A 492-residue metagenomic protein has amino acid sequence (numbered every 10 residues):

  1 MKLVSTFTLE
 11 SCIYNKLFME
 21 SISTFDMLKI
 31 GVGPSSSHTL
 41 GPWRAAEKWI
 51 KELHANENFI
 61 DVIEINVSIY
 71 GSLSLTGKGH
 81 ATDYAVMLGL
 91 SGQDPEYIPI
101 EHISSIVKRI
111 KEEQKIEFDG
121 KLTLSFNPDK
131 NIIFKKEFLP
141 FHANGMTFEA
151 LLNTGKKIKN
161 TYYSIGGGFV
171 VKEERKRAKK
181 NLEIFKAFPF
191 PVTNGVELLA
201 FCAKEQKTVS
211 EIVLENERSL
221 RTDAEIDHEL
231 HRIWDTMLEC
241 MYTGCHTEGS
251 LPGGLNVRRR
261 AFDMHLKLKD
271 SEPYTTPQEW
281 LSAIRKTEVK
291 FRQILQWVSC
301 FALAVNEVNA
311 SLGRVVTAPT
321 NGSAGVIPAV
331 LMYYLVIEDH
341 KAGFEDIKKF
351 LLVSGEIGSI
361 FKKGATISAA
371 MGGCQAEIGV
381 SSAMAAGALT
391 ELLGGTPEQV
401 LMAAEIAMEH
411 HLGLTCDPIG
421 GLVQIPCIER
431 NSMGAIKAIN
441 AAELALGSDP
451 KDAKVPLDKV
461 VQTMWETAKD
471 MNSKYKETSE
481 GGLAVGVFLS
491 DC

Functional and structural regions predicted by a protein language model:
L28-A46, S311-V330, C374-S382: Conserved phosphate/anionic-ligand binding catalytic regions in large, soluble enzymes, centered on
S37-H54, P328-H340, A386-G394: Alpha-helical support elements that line or immediately flank enzyme active sites and cofactor-binding pockets
E57-E64, Y97-I100, G244-V257, L312-A318 (+5 more regions): Flexible, glycine/charged-enriched surface loops at secondary-structure junctions
P95-I284: C-terminal regulatory domains involved in ligand/effector binding and gene-expression control
A224-K341, E345, K349-G373, G482-C492: Accessory "access/gating" subregions that flank catalytic or transport cores
K269-P273, E429-A435, A441, A445-C492: C-terminal auxiliary extensions adjacent to catalytic cores
K341, V353, I360-S432, L444-A453: Hydrophobic alpha-helical bundle architecture
